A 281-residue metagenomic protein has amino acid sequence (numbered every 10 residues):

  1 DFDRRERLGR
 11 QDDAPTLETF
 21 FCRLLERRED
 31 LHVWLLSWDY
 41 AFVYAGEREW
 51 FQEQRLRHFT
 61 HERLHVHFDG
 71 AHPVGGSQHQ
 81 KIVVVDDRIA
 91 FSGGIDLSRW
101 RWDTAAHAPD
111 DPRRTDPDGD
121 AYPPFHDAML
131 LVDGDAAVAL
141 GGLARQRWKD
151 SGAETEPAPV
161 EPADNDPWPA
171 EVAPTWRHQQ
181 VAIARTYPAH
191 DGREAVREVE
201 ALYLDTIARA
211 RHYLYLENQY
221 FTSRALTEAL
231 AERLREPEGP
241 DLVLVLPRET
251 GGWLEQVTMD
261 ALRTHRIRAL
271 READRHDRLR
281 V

Functional and structural regions predicted by a protein language model:
D1-V281: Charged, low-complexity intrinsically disordered terminal segments
